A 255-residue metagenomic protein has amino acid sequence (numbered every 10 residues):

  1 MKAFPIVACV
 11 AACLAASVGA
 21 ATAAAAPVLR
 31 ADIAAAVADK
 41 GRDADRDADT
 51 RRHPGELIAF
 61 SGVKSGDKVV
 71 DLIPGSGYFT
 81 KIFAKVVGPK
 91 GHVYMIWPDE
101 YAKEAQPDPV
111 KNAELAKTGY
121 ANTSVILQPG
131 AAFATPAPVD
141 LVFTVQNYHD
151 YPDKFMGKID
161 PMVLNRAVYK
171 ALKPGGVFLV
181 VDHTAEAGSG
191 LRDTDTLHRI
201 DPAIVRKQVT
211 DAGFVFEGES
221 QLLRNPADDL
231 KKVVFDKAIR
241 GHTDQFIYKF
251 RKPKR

Functional and structural regions predicted by a protein language model:
D32-F60, K64: Class I SAM-dependent methyltransferase Rossmann-like catalytic core, especially the SAM/SAH-binding loop
S65-G66, P89-G91, L172-F178: Short glycine-dipeptide loop
G66-G75: Conserved class I S-adenosyl-L-methionine
A84-K85, I159-P174: A short glycine-rich, Lys/Arg-flanked "PGG" loop and its adjoining helix->strand segment in the class I
A105-F133: S-adenosyl-L-methionine
F133-V142, Q146: A short acidic, Gly/Pro-enriched loop at the edge of an enzyme's catalytic core that lines a small-molecule cofactor
G190-E217: Conserved Class I S-adenosyl-L-methionine
A227-R255: Core SAM-dependent methyltransferase catalytic element
